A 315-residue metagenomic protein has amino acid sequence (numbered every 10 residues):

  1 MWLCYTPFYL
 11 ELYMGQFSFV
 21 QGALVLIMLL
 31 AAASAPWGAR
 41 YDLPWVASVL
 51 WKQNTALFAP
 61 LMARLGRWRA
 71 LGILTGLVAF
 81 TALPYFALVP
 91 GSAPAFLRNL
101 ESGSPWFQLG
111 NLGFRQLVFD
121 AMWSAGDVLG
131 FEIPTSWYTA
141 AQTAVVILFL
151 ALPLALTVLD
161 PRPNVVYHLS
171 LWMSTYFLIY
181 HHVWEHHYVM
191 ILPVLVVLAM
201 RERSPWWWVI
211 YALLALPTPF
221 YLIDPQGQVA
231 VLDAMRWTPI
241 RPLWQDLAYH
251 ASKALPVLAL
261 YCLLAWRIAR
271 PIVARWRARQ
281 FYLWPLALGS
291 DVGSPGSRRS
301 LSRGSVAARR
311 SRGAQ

Functional and structural regions predicted by a protein language model:
M1-Y41, L65-E185, R241, Q245-L247 (+1 more regions): Primarily membrane-embedded glycan-assembly and transfer machineries that use lipid-linked glycans
L3, R40-Y41, A56-L57, T81 (+2 more regions): Hydrophobic alpha-helical transmembrane segments of integral membrane proteins, especially lipid-exposed positions
F17-L26, Q53-A56, H187-V196, P256-V257: Hydrophobic core segments of transmembrane alpha-helices in multi-pass, intramembrane catalytic enzymes
A23-A35, L61-G66, L192-P205, A259-P271: Transmembrane alpha-helices and membrane-interface helical segments of multi-pass integral membrane enzymes
D42-W45, A93-L100, Y188-V196, W208-A212 (+1 more regions): A cytosolic-side transmembrane-helix exit/cap motif
W45-M62, I179-M190: Transmembrane helices and adjacent periplasmic/lumenal helix-loop junctions of polyprenol-phosphate-dependent
A199-G293, L301, V306, Q315: Aromatic-enriched
